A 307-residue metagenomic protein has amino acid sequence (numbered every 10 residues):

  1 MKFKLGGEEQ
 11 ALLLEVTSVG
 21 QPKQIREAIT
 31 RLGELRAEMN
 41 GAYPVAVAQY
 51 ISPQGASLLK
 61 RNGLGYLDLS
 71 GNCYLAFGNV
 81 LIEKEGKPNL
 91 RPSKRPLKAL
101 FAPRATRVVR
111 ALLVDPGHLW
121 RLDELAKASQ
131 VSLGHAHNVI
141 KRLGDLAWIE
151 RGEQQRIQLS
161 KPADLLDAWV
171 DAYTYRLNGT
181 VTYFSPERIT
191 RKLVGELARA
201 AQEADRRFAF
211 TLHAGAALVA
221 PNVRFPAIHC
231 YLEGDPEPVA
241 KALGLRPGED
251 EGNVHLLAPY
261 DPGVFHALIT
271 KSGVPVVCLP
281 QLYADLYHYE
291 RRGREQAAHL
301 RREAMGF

Functional and structural regions predicted by a protein language model:
M1, D123, L243-F307: C-terminal regulatory/effector modules of DNA-binding transcriptional regulators
M1-A37, P44-V45, Y283: Conserved catalytic cores of phosphodiester-cleaving nucleases, focusing on short active-site segments
E38-G63: Nucleic-acid nuclease catalytic cores
G63-L75: Charged, structured surface patches that assemble and position nucleic-acid processing machinery
A76-V80, H266: Short, charged, surface-exposed secondary-structure boundary motifs
I82-R107: Short alpha-helical segments that sit at the start of domains
V108-V170: Loop-centered beta-sheet repeat module
R176-Y260: Short gly/ser-rich loop at a beta-strand->alpha-helix junction or flexible surface loop bordering the NTP-binding
